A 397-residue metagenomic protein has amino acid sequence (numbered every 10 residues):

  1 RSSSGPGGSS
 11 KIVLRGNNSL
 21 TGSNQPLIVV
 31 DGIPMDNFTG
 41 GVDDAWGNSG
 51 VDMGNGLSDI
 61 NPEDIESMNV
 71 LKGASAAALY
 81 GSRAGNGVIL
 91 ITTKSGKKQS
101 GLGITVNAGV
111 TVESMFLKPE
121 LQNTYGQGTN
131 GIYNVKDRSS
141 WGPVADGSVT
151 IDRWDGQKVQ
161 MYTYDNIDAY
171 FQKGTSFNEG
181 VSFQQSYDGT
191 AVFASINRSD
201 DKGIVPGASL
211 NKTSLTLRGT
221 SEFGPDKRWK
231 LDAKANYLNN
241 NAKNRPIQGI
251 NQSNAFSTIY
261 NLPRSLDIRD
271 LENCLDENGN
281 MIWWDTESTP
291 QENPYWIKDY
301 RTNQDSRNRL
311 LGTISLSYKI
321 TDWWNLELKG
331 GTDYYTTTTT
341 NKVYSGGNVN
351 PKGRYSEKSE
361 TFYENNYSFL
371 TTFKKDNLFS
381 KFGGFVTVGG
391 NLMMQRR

Functional and structural regions predicted by a protein language model:
R1-L217, S221-A235, L311-G312: Short, small/polar-rich motifs associated with maturation and membrane association, primarily at protein termini
N24-Q25, G41, K98-T163, I204-A208 (+3 more regions): Surface-exposed loop/interface segments of Gram-negative outer-membrane beta-barrel transport/assembly proteins
K319: Functionally critical loop-and-helix segments that line ligand-binding/catalytic clefts of soluble enzyme domains
